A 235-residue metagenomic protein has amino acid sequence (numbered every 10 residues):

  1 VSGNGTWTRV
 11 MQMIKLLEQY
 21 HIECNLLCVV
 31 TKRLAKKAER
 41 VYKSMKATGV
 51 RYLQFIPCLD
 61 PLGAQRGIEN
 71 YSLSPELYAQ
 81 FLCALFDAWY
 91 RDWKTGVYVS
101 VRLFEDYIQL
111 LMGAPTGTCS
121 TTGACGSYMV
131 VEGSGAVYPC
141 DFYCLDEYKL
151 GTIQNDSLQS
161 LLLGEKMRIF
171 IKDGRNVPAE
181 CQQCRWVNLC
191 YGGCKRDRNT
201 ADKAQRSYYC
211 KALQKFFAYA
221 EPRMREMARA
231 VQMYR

Functional and structural regions predicted by a protein language model:
V1-C58: Radical SAM/AdoMet-radical enzyme domain recognition
V1-G5, E69-S72, N199-A201: Short glycine-enriched, charge-decorated loop/helix-capping segments at active-site entrances that position
N4-V10, S74, Y78, V231-Q232: A polyampholytic, Gly/Pro-enriched intrinsically disordered region
R9-Q12, K36, R40, T48 (+6 more regions): Generic recognition of stable, solvent-exposed alpha-helical segments in well-folded globular domains
Q12, M45-C58, L62-Y98, G113-G133 (+2 more regions): C-terminal scaffold of the Radical SAM
L34, P57-P61, E105-I108, C144: Glycine-rich beta-alpha junction loops
L77-L111, F142-R185: C-terminal accessory region of radical SAM enzymes
S134-A136, L145-Y148, I153, N176-R235: Radical SAM enzyme core and accessory elements
